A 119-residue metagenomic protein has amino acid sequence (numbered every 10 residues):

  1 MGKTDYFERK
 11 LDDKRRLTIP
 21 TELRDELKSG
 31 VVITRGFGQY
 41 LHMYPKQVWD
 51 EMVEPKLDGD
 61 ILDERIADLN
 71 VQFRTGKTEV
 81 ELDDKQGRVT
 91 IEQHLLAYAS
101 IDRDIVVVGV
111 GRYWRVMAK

Functional and structural regions predicted by a protein language model:
M1-R9, D13-K14, E22-Q86, Q93-K119: Flexible "stalk/tail and boundary" regions
